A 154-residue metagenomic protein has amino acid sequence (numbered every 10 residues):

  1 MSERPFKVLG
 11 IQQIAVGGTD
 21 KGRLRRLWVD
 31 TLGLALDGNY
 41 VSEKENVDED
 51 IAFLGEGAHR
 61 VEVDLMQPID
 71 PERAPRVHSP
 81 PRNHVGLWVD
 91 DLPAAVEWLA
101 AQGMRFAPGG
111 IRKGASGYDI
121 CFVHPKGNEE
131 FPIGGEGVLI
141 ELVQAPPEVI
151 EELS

Functional and structural regions predicted by a protein language model:
M1-R25, R82-V89, V143-S154: N-terminal beta-strand motif that seeds the catalytic metal site of vicinal oxygen chelate
S2-P5, N39, I51-A52, V96-S154: Vicinal oxygen chelate
G10-T19, D50-G55, R73-L99: Vicinal oxygen chelate
I11, A15, W28, A52 (+5 more regions): Short, structured motif recognition centered on aromatic/hydrophobic residues
I11, D37, I69-N83, G109 (+2 more regions): A cross-kingdom feature marking solvent-exposed beta-strand/loop segments within repeated, beta-rich binding/scaffold
L24-V29, L99: Conserved active-site tyrosine of GNAT-family acetyltransferases
S42-H59: C-terminal "cap" of GNAT-fold acetyltransferases
A58-V61, R73, G127-P132: Short, charged/polar, Gly/Pro-enriched secondary-structure boundary elements
